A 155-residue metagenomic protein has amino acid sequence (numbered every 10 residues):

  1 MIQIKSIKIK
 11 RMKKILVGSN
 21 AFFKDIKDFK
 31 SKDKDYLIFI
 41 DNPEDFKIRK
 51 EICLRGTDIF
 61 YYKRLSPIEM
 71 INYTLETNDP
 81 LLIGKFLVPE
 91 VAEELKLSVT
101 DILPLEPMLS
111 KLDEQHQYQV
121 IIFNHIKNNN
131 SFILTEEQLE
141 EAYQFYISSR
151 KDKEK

Functional and structural regions predicted by a protein language model:
M1-I7, L95, L134: Short, aromatic- and cysteine-enriched interfacial helices/patches that mediate contacts at lipid membranes
I2-K34, F39-E44: Active-site nucleotide-donor binding segment shared across nucleotidyl transfer reactions
I7, I52-C53: Short, conserved catalytic or adaptor-binding loops enriched in Gly and charged residues
P43-D45, R64-L65: Short, surface-exposed, polar/charged, turn-prone segments marking secondary-structure boundaries
I48-K50: Short amphipathic alpha-helices in soluble, non-transmembrane regions that often serve as interface/regulatory elements
G56-K155: Catalytic cores of NTP-dependent nucleotidyl/adenyl transfer enzymes across multiple folds
